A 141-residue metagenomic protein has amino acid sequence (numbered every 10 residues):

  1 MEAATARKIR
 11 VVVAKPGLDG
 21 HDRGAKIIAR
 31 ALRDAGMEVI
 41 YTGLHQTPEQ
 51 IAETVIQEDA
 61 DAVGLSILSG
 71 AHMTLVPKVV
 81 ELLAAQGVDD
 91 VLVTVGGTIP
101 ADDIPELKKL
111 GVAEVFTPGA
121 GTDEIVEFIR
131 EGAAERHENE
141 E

Functional and structural regions predicted by a protein language model:
A4-T5: C-terminal intrinsically disordered, low-complexity extensions immediately downstream of enzyme catalytic cores
I9: Nucleotide donor/acceptor-binding cores
V12-A14: Short hydrophobic segments within beta-strands
G17: A glycine- and charged-residue-rich anion-binding loop/surface
A25-R130, A134-E135: Cofactor-cradling patches in redox/metallo enzymes
